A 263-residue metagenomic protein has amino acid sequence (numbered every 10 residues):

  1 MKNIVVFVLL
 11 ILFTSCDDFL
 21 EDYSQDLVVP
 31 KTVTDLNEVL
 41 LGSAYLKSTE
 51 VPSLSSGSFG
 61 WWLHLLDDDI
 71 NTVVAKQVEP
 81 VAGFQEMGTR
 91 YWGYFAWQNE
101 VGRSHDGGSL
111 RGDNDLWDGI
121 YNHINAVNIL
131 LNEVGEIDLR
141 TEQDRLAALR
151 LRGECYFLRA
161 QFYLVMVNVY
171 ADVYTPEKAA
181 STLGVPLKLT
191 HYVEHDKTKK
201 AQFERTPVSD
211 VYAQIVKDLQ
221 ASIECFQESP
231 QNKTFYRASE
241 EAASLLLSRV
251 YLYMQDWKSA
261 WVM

Functional and structural regions predicted by a protein language model:
M1-I4: Positively charged n-region of N-terminal signal peptides that target proteins for export
C16-A75: Membrane-proximal, proline-rich intrinsically disordered regions
G88-A171, T206-S209, I223-Q231: Conserved, well-structured interaction surfaces
Y156, S244-Y251: TPR/Sel1-like alpha-solenoid repeat signature
